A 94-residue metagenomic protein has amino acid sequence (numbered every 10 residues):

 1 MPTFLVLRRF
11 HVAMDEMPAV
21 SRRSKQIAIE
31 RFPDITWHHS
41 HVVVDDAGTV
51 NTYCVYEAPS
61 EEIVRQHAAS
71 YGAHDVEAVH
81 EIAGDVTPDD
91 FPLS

Functional and structural regions predicted by a protein language model:
M1-T49, E61, Q66-H67, G84-S94: Short S/T/G/P-rich N-terminal loop/turn motif that feeds into the first structured element of a domain
A73-V86: Conserved short beta-strand edge segments in small beta-sheet-based binding/regulatory domains
